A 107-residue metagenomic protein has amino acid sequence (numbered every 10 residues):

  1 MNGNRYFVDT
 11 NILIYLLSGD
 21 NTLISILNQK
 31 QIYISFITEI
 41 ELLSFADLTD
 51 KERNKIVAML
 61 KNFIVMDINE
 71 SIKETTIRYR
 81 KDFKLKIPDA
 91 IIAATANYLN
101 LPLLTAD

Functional and structural regions predicted by a protein language model:
M1-I34, S44-V57: Short, well-structured N-terminal submotif of metal-dependent ribonuclease cores
V8, D67, I87, L104-T105: Short beta-strand scaffold positions
N11, S71, A90-A94: Active-site phosphate/pyrophosphate-handling residues
L13, E39-L42, K73: A generic structural signal for short hydrophobic patches within well-formed alpha-helices
F36, T105-D107: Short beta-strand/turn micro-motifs composed of small residues that flank or help shape donor/cofactor-binding pockets
K61-D82: Acidic catalytic patch
I87-P102: Acidic, metal-associated active-site segment
